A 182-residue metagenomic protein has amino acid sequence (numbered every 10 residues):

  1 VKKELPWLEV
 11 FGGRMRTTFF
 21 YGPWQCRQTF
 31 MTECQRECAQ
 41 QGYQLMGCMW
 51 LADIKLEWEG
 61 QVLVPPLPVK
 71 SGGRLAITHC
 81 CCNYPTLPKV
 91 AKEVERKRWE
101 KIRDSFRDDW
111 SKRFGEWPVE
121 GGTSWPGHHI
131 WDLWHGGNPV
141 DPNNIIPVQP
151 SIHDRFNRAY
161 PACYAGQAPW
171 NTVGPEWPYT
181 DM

Functional and structural regions predicted by a protein language model:
V1-P126, W131-M182: Nuclease and nuclease-like effector domains acting on nucleic acids or nucleotide cofactors
